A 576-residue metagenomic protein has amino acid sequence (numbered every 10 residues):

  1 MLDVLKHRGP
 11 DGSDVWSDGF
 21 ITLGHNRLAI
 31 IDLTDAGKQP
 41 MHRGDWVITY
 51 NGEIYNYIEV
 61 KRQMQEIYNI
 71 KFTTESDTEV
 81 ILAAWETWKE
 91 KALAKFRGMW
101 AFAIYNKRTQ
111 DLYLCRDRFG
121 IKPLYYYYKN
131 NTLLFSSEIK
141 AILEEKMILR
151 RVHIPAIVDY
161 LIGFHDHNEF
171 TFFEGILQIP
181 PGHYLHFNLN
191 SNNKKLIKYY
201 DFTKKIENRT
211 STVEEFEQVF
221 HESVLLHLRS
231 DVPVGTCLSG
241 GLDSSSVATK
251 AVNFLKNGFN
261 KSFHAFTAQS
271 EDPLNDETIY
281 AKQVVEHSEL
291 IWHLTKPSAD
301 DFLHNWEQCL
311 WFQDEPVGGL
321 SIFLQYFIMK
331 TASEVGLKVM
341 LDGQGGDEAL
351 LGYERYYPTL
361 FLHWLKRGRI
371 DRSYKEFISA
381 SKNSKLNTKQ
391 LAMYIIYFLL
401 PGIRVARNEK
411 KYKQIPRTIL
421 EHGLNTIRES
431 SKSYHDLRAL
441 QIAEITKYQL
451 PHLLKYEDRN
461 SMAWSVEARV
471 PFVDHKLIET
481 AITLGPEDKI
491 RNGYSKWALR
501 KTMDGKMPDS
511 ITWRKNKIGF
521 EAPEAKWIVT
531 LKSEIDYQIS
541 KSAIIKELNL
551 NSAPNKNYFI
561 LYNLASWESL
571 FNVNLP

Functional and structural regions predicted by a protein language model:
M1-E307, W311-F312, Q325, G505: Cysteine-centered catalytic environments shared across enzyme families
K71-D77, E271-I279, S321, A468-V473 (+1 more regions): Active-site metal-coordination segments of metallo-dependent hydrolases
D77-T78, R97-M99, I154, T278 (+7 more regions): Conserved glycosyltransferase catalytic-site signature
K91, E144, E174-P181, K330 (+3 more regions): Adenosyl-5′-phosphate
N208, T212, F216, P316 (+6 more regions): Conserved acidic
E307-W311, E334, R355-P358, W527-I528: Short low-complexity, flexible loop/linker segments enriched in glycine and/or proline with clustered acidic
L337-Y353: Short acidic/histidine-rich active-site segments
A349-F377: A mobile, often basic/glycine-rich helix-loop segment that functions as the active-site lid/recognition loop
